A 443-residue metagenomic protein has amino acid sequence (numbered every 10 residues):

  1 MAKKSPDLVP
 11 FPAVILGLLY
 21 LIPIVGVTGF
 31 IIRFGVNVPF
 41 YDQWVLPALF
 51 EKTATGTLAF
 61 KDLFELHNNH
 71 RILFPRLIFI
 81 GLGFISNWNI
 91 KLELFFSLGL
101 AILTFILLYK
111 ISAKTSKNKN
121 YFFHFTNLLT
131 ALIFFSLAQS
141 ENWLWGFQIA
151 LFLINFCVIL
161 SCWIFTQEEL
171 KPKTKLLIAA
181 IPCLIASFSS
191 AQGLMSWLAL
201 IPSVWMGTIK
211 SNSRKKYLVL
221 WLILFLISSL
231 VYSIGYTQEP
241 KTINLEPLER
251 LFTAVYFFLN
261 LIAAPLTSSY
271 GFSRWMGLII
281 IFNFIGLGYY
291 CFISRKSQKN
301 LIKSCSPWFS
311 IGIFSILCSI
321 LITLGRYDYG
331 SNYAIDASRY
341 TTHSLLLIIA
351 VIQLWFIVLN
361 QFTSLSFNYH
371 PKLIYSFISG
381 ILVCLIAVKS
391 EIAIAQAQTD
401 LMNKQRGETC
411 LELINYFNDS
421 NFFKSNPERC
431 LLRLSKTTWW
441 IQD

Functional and structural regions predicted by a protein language model:
A2-N69, G83-L129, P172-K173, Q192 (+5 more regions): Intrinsically disordered, polar/acidic, low-complexity terminal segments
P23, F125-I133, L222-L230, K299-R326: Transmembrane alpha-helix segments characteristic of polytopic inner-membrane glycan-assembly/cell-envelope
N37-G56, G146-Q148, Y232-N260, P307 (+2 more regions): Extracytoplasmic catalytic-loop and juxtamembrane helix elements of membrane-embedded, polyprenol/dolichol-linked
L107-K110, L160-Q167, L200-T208, G286-Y290 (+1 more regions): Transmembrane alpha-helices and membrane-interface helical segments of multi-pass integral membrane enzymes
K119-F156: Aromatic- and kink-enriched transmembrane "portal" helix at the membrane-lumen/periplasm boundary that abuts
A150-I154, N332-I357: Hydrophobic/aromatic-rich transmembrane helices and adjacent perimembrane loops
L153, V158-L176: Membrane-interface transmembrane helices that cradle and orient dolichyl/undecaprenyl
K175-P202: Membrane-interface alpha helices of multi-pass inner-membrane proteins
